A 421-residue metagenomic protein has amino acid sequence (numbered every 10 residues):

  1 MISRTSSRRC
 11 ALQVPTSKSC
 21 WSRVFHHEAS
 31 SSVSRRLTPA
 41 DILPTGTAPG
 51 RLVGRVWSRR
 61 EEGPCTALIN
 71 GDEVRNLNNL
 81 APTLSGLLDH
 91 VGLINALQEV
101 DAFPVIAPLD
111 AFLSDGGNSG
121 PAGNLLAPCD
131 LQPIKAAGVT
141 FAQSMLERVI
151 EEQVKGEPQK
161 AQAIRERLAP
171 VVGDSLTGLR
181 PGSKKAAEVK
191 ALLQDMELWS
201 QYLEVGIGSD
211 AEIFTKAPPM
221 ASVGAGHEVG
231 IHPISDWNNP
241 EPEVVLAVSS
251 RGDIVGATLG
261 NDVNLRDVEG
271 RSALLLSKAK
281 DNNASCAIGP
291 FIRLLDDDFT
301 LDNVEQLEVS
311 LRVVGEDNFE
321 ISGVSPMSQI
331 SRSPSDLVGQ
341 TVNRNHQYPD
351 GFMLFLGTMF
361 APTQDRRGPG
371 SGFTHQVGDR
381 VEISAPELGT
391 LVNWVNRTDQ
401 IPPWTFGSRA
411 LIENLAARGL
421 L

Functional and structural regions predicted by a protein language model:
M1-R4, C10-A11, P15-R23, E28: Generic low-complexity, intrinsically disordered segments
S32-R51, R59, G63, N264-L421: Catalytic-pocket segment enriched in acidic/His residues
S32-S58, E62, I69, I94-G315 (+1 more regions): Active-site microenvironments in enzyme catalytic cores
E61-N79: Short, surface-exposed terminal/edge motifs of secreted or surface/virion proteins that either
V74-R75, F141, E320: Short, isolated positions in well-ordered beta-strands
R75, V255-G256, V392: General beta-strand recognition
L77-D89: N-terminal segments that mediate ammonia production and transfer in glutamine-dependent amidotransferase systems
